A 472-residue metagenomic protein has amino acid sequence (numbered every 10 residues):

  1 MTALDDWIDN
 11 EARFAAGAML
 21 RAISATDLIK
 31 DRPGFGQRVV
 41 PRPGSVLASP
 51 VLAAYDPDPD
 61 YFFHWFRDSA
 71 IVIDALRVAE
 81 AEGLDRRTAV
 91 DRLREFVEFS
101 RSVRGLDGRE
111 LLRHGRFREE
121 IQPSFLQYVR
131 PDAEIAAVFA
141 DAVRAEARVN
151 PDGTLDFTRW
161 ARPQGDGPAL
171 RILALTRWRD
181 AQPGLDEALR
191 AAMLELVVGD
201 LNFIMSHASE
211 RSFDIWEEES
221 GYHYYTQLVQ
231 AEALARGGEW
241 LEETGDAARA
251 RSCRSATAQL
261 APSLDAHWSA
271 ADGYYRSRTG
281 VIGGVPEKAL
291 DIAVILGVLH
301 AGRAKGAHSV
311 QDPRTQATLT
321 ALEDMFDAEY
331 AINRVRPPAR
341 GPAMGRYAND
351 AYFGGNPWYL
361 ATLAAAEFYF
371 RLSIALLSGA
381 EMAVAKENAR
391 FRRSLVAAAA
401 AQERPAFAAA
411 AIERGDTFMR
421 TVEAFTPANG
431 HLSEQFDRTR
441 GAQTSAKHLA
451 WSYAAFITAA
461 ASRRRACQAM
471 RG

Functional and structural regions predicted by a protein language model:
M1-R67, E95, F99, V103-P151 (+1 more regions): Low-complexity, Ser/Thr/Pro/Gly-enriched N-terminal "stalk/linker" regions
T2-L4, A70-R87, L170-D186, V229-D246 (+3 more regions): Well-ordered alpha-helical scaffold segments within catalytic/enzyme domains
D5, D9-L20, A70-I73, R77 (+12 more regions): Hydrophobic core segments within long, regular secondary-structure runs in both alpha- and beta-rich folds
D5-Q37, P50, R109, Q259-Y274 (+2 more regions): Non-catalytic carbohydrate-binding regions of carbohydrate-active enzymes
L47-D58, D141-A161, M205-Y222, A271-G280 (+2 more regions): Acidic/His metal-coordination segments adjacent to aromatic residues that form catalytic metal sites in metalloenzymes
D60-I71, R162-L173, G199, G221-E232 (+3 more regions): Aromatic- and histidine-enriched alpha-helix N-cap/loop-to-helix transition segments that scaffold the rims
S102-D156, Y224-Q227, A250-A364, I374-L377 (+1 more regions): Extended ligand-binding clefts on enzyme/binding-domain cores
L111-V198, I204-H207, R211-E218: Active-site lining segments of carbohydrate-active enzymes
